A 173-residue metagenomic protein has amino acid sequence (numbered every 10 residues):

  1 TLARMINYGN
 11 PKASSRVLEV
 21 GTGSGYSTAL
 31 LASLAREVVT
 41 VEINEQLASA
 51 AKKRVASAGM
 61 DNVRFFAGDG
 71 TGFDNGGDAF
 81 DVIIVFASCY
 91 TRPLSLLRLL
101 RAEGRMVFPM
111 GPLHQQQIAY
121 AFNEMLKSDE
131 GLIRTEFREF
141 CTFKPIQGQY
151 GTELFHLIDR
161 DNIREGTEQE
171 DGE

Functional and structural regions predicted by a protein language model:
T1-N7: A glycine-rich, Thr/Ser-enriched phosphate-binding loop motif common to dinucleotide/cofactor-binding enzymes
N10-L126, L132: Conserved nucleotide-cofactor-binding alpha/beta core module
D78-F80, R98, V107-E173: SAM/dcSAM-binding transferase cores
